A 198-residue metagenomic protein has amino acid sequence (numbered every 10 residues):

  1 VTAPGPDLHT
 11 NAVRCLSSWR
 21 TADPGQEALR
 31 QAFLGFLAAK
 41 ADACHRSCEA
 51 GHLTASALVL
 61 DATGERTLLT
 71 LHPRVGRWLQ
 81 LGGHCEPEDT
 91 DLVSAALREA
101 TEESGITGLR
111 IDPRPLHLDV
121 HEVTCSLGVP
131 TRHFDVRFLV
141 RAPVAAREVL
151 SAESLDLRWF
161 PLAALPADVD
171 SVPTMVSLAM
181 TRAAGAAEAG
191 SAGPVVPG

Functional and structural regions predicted by a protein language model:
V1-Q26, V93-I111: Short N-terminal secondary-structure initiator segments
T2-W19, T131, V144-G198: Nudix hydrolase/Nudix homology domain
R20-S56: Acidic, metal-coordinating catalytic segment for phosphate/diphosphate chemistry, firing primarily on the Nudix
A39, C48, P73, Q80 (+3 more regions): Residue-level signal for pocket-adjacent positions within structured domains
H45-Q80: N-terminal strand-loop-strand
L79-P87: Short helix/strand-bridging catalytic loops that position acidic/His residues to coordinate divalent metals and engage
E86-M175: Unchanged
